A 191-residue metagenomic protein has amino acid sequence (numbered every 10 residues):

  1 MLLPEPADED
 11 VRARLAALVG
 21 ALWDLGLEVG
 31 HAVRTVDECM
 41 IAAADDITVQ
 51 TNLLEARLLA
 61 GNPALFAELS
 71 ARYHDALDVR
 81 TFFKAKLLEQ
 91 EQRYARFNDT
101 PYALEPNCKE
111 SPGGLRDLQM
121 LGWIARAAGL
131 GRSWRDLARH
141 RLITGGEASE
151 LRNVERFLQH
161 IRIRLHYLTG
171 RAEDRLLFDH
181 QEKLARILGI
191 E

Functional and structural regions predicted by a protein language model:
M1-E191: A nucleotide- and high-energy phosphate-metabolite-utilizing enzyme signature
